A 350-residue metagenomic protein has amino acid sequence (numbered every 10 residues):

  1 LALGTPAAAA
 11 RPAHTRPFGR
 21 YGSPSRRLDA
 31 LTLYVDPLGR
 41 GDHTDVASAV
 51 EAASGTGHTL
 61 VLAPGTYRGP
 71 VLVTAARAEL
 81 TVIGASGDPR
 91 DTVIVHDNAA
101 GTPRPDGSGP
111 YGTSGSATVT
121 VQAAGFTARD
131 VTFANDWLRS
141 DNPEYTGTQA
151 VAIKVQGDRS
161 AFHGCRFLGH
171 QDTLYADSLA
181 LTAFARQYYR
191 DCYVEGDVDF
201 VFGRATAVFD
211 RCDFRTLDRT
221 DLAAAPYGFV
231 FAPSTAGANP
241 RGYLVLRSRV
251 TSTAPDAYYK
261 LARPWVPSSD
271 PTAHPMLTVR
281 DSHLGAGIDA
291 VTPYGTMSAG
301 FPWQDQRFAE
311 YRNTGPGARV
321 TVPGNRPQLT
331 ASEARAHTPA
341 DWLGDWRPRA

Functional and structural regions predicted by a protein language model:
L1-R11: N-terminal export signals
R16-A350: Sequence-level preference for short, compositionally simple segments enriched in small aliphatic or small polar residues
